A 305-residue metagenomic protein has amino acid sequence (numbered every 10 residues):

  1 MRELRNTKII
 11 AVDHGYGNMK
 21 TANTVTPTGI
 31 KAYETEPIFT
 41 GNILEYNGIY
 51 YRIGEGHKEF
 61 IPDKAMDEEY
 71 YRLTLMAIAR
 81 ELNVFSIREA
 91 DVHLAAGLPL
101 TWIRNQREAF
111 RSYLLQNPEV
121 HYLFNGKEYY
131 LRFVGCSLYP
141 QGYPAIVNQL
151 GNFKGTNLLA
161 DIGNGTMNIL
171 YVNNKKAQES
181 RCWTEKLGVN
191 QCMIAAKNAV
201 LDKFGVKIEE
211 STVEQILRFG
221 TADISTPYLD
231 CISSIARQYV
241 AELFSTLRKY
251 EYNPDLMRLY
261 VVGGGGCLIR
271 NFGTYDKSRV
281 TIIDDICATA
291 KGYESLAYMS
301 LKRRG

Functional and structural regions predicted by a protein language model:
M1-L159, K176-Q191, K203, S211-G305: Nucleotide/phosphate-binding catalytic cleft detector across ATP-hydrolyzing and phosphate-transferring enzymes
T21, I169-Y171: Conserved blade-register residue in beta-propeller folds
I162-N168: Ser/Thr-glycine-rich phosphate-binding loops at phosphate-binding pockets of nucleotides, nucleotide cofactors
